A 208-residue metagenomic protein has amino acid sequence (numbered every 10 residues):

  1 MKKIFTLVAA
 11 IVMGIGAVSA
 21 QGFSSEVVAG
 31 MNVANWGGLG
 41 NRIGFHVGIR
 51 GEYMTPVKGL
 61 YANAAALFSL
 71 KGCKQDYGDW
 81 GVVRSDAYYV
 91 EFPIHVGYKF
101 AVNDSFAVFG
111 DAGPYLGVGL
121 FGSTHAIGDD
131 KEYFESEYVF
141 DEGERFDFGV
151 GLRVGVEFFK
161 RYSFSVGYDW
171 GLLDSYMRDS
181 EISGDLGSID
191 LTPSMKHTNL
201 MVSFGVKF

Functional and structural regions predicted by a protein language model:
M1-S24: Cleavable N-terminal export/targeting peptides
G22-E26, N35-V90: Glycine- and aromatic-enriched membrane insertion/assembly motifs of diderm outer-membrane and organelle channel
F23, N41-F45, D86-F92, F106 (+2 more regions): Residues that define the transmembrane beta-barrel architecture of outer-membrane proteins
A29-M31, F45-Y53, A66-F68, F92-Y98 (+4 more regions): Residues on the lipid-exposed face of transmembrane beta-strands in outer-membrane beta-barrel proteins
G38-L39, L70-Y88, L120-F146, D174-T198: Flexible, solvent-exposed loop segments that connect beta-strands
K58-A62, F106, K160-V166: Repeated loop/turn-to-beta-strand initiation elements of outer-membrane beta-barrel proteins
W80-A112: Helix-adjacent hinge/juxtasegments
S194-F208: Outer-membrane beta-barrel "beta-signal"
